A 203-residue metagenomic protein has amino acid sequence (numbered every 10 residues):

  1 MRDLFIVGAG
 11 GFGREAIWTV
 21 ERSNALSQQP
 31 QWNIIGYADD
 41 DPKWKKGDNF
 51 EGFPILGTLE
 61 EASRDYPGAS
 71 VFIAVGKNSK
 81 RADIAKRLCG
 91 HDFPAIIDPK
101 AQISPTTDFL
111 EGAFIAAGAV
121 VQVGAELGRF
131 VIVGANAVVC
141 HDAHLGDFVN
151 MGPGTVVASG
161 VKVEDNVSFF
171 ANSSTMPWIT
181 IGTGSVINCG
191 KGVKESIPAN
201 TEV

Functional and structural regions predicted by a protein language model:
R2-E21: Glycine-rich adenosine-cofactor-binding loop
R2-L4, N33-I35, G68-F72: Short active-site oxyanion
I6-V7, A38, A74, N188: Short hydrophobic segments within beta-strands
R14, W18, A82, E195: Alpha-helical elements of the RecA-like P-loop NTPase motor core of helicases
V20-N24, L88-G90: Short, solvent-exposed amphipathic alpha-helical segments in soluble enzyme and RNA/protein-processing domains
A25-K46: NAD(P)-binding Rossmann-fold cofactor-contacting core
P42-Q102: Phosphate-bearing ligand-interacting subdomains that bind or position ATP/ADP/UDP/GDP/NAD(P) or nucleotide-linked
I96-V203: Structural signal for interior beta-strand "rungs" in well-ordered beta-sheet cores of soluble enzyme domains
